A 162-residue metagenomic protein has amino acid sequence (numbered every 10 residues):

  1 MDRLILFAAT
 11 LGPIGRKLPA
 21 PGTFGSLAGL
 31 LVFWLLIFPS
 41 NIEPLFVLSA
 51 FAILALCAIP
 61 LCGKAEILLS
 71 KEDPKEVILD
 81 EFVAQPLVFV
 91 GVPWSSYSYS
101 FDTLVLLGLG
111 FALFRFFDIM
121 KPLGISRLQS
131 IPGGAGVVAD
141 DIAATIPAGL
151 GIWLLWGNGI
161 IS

Functional and structural regions predicted by a protein language model:
M1-S70, K75, V83-S162: Hydrophobic alpha-helical transmembrane segments
